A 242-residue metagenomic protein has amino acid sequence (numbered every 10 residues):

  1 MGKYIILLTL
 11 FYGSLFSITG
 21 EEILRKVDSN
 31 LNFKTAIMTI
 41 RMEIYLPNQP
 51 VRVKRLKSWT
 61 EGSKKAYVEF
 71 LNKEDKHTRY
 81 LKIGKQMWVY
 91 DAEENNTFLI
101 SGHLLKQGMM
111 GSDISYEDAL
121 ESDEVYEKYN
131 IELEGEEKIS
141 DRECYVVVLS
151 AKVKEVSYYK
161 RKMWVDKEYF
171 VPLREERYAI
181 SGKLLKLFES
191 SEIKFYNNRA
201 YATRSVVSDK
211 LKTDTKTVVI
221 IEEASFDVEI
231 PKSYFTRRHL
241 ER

Functional and structural regions predicted by a protein language model:
Y4-S14: Sec-dependent N-terminal signal peptides
I18-I37, R41-E43, P50-R52, G84-Y159 (+3 more regions): Flexible, processing/modification-adjacent segments and terminal tails in exported/periplasmic/extracellular proteins
V27, L56-T60, S190-F195: Extended lipid/amphipathic-ligand handling interfaces
A36, I40, A66-V68, Y159 (+2 more regions): One face of beta-strands
I40-D75, F170: N-terminal, post-signal-peptide region of Sec/Tat-exported proteins
T60-E61, K82-I83, Y90, L133 (+2 more regions): Generic beta-strand structural signal
N96, L120, R142-R237: Gly/Pro-enriched, hydrophobic low-complexity segments that function as extracytoplasmic propeptides/linkers
